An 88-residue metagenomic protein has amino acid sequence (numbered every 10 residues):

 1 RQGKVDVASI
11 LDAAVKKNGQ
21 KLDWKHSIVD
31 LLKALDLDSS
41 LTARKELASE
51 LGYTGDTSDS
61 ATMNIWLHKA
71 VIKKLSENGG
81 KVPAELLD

Functional and structural regions predicted by a protein language model:
R1-D88: Amphipathic alpha-helical interaction segments
